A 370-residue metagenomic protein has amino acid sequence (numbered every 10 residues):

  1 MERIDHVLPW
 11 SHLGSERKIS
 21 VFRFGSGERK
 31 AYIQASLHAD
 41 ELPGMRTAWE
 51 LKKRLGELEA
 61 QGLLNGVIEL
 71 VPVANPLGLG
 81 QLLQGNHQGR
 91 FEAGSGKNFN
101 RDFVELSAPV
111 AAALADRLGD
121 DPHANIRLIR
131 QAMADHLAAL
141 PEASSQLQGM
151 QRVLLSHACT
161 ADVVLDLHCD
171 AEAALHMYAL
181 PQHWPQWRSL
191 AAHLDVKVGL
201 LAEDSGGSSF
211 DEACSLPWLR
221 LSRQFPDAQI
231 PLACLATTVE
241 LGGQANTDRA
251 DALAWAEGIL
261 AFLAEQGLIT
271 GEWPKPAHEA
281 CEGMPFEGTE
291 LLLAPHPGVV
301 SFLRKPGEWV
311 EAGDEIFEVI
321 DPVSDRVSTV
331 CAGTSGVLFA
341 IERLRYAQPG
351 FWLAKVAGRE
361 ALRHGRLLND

Functional and structural regions predicted by a protein language model:
M1-D370: Structured catalytic-domain cores with a bias toward divalent-metal coordination
